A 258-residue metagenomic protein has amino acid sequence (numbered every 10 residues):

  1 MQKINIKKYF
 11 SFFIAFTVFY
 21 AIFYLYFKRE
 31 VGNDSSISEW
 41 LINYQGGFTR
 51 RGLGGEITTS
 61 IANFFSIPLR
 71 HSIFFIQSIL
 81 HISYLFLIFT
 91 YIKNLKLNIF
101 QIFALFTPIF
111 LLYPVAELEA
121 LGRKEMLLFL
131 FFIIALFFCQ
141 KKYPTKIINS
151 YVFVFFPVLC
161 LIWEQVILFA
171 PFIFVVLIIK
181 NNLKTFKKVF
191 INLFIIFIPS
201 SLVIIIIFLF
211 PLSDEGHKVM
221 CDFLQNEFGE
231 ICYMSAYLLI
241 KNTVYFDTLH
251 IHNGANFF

Functional and structural regions predicted by a protein language model:
F19-V31, V189-F258: Membrane-lumen/periplasm interface segments of specific transmembrane helices in polyprenyl phosphate-linked
I22-S38, Q45-I57, W163: Extracytoplasmic catalytic/substrate-binding loops of multi-pass membrane glycan-assembly enzymes
G46-I79: Short hydrophobic/aromatic helix or loop-helix immediately within or flanking a transmembrane segment in polytopic
G52, I102-L130: Aromatic- and kink-enriched transmembrane "portal" helix at the membrane-lumen/periplasm boundary that abuts
F75-I99, I134-F138: Transmembrane-helix motifs of polytopic, lipid-linked glycan transferases
F132-N149, L183: Membrane-interface transmembrane helices that cradle and orient dolichyl/undecaprenyl
I148-V175: Membrane-interface alpha helices of multi-pass inner-membrane proteins
A170-I198: Perimembrane helix-loop-helix junctions
